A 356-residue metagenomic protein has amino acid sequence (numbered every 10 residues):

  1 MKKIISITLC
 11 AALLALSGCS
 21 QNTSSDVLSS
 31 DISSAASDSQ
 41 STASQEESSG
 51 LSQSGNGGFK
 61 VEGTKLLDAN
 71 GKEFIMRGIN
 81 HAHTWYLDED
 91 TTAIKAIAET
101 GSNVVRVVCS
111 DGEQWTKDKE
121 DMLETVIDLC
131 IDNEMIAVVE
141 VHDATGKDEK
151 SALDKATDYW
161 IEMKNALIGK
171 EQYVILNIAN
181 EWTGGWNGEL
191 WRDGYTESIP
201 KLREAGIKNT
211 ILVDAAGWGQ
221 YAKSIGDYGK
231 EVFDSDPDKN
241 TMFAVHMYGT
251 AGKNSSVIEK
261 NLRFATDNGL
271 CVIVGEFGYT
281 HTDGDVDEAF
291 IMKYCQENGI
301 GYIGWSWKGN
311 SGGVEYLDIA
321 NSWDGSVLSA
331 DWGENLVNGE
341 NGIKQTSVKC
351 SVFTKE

Functional and structural regions predicted by a protein language model:
K2-L9: Sec-dependent signal peptide recognition, specifically the positively charged N-region followed immediately by
A15-G18: C-terminal motif of bacterial Sec signal peptides marking the signal peptidase cleavage site
T23-Q53: N-terminal, intrinsically disordered, polar/charged segments of Gram-positive cell-envelope systems that serve as
A43-V104, D331, V348-T354: N-terminal carbohydrate-binding accessory modules
G58, L87, T157-I161, N165-I175 (+3 more regions): Extracellular glycoside hydrolase catalytic/binding regions
T84-L87, S110-Q114, W218: Short active-site-proximal "capping" loops at secondary-structure junctions
T91-G146, L153-I161, T196, R203-A205 (+1 more regions): Aromatic-lined substrate-binding rim segments of carbohydrate-active enzymes
